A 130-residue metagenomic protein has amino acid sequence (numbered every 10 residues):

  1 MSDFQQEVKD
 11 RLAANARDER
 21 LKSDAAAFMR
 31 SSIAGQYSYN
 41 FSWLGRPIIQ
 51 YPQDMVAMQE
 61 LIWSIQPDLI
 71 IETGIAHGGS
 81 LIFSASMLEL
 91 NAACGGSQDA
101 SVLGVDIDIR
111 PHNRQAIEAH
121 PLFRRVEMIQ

Functional and structural regions predicted by a protein language model:
M1-A26: N-terminal auxiliary segments of SAM/dcSAM-dependent transferases
A14-R17, S31, L90: A structural signal for alpha-helix termini and helix-coil/disorder junctions
K22-Q50: Class I SAM-dependent transferase core
R46, P52-Q130: S-adenosylmethionine/decaboxylated-SAM
